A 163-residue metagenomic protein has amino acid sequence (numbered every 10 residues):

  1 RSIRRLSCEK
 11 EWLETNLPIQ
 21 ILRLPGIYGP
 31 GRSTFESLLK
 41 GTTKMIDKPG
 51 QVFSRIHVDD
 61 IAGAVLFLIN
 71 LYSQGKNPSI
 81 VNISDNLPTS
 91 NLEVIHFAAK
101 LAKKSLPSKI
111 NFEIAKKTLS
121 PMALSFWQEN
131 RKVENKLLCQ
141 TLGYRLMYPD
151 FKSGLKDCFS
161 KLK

Functional and structural regions predicted by a protein language model:
R1-L13, S54-R55, P88: Short-chain dehydrogenase/reductase
C8-P30: Conserved beta-loop-beta element that borders a ligand/cofactor-binding pocket
I21, I27-S37, I46-I69, S79: Substrate-positioning beta->alpha
L38-K48, A102-S108: A short C-terminal helix-loop "cap" of Rossmann-like NAD(P)-dependent dehydrogenase/epimerase domains
I61, V65, I83, V94 (+2 more regions): Non-catalytic, hydrophobic alpha-helical segments
A64, L71-A123: Mid/C-terminal beta-alpha module of Rossmann-like enzyme folds, strongest in SDR-family dehydrogenases/epimerases
H96, K116-R145: Conserved C-terminal active-site "lid" loop/helix of NAD(P)H-dependent oxidoreductases that clamps the redox cofactor
P149-K163: Amphipathic terminal alpha-helices
